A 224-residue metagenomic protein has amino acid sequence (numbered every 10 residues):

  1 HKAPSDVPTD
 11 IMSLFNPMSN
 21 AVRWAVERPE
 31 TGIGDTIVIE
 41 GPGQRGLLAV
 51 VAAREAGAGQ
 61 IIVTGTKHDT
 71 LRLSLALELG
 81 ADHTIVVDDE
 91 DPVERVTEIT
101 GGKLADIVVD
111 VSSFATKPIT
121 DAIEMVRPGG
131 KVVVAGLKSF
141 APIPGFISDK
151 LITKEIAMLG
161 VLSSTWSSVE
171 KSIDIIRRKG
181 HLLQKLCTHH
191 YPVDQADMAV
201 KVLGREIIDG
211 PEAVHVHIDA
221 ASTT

Functional and structural regions predicted by a protein language model:
H1: Glycine-rich phosphate/adenylate-binding loop and adjacent beta-alpha elements of nucleotide- or dinucleotide-binding
S5-E90, E94: Mid-domain Rossmann-like dinucleotide-binding core that forms the NAD(H)/NADP(H) cofactor-binding site
R28-I33, L71-S74, E78-I156, P211-E212 (+1 more regions): Glycine-rich cofactor phosphate-binding loops and adjacent beta1-alpha1 units of small-molecule cofactor enzyme domains
V38, I62, K131-V134, L159 (+1 more regions): Structural detector of well-ordered beta-strand residues that form the stable sheet scaffold of enzyme domains
L47, T70, T116, A141-P142 (+2 more regions): Loop/helix-junction capping segments adjacent to catalytic residues or to phosphate/diphosphate-binding pockets
G65-D69, K138, S164: Residues in the short beta-alpha loop(s) of Rossmann-like NAD(P)-binding domains
L75, E90-D91, E98, V109 (+3 more regions): C-terminal hydrophobic helical "lid"/dimerization subdomain of Rossmann-like NAD(P)H-dependent oxidoreductases
K131-A135, G145-L186: Rossmann-fold dehydrogenase core element
